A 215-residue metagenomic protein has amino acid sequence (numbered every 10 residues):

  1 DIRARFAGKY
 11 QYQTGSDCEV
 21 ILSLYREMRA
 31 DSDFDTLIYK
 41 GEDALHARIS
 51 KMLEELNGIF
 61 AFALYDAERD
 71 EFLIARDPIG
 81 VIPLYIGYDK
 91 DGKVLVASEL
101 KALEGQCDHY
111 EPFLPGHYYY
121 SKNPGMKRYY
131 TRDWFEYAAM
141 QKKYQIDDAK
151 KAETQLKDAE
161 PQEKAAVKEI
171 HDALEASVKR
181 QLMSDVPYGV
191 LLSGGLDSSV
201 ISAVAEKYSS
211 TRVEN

Functional and structural regions predicted by a protein language model:
D1-N215: Cysteine-centered catalytic environments shared across enzyme families
